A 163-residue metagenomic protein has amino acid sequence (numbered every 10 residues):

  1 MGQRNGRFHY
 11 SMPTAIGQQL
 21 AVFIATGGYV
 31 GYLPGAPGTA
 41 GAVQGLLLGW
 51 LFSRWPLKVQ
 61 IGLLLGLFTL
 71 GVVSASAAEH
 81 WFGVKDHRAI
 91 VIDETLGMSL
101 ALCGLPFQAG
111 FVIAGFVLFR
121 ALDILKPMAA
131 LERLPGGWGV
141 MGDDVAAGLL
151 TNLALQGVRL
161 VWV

Functional and structural regions predicted by a protein language model:
G2-V43, V73-L102, R120-L149: Interhelical loop and helix-boundary elements at the membrane-water interface of polytopic inner-membrane proteins
M12-G17, L46-A89, M98-A114, L153-L160: Nucleotide and nucleotide-moiety/phosphate-recognizing core
I113-A121: Juxtamembrane non-transmembrane "cap" segments at the membrane-aqueous interface of multi-pass membrane proteins
G142-V163: Hydrophobic secondary-structure block in the mid-to-C-terminal portion of proteins
